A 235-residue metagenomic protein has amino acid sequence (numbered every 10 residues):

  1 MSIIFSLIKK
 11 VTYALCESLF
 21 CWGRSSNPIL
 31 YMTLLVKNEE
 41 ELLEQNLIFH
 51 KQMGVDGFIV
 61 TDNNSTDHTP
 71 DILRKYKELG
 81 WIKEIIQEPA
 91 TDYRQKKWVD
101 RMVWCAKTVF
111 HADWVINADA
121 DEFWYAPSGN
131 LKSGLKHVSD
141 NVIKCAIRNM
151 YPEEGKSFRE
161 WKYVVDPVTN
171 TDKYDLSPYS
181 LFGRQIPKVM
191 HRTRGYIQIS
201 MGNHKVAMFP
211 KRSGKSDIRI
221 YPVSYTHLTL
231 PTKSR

Functional and structural regions predicted by a protein language model:
S2-E41: N-proximal low-complexity "stem/linker" segments adjacent to membrane-targeting elements
P28-L34, F49-H50, G57-T61: Hydrophobic targeting segments
E39-M53: Short, well-formed alpha-helical segments that are part of the catalytic scaffolds of diverse glycosyltransferases
D62-I72, A90-D92: A conserved acidic beta->alpha catalytic loop
K77-D113: Active-site-proximal specificity loops/subdomain of glycosyltransferases
A112-F123: Short beta-strand-to-loop acidic/aromatic patch adjacent to the donor-nucleotide binding site
P127-S213: Conserved catalytic core of nucleotide-sugar-dependent glycosyltransferases
T226-T232: Conserved small/polar residues in nucleotide/adenosyl-binding loops
